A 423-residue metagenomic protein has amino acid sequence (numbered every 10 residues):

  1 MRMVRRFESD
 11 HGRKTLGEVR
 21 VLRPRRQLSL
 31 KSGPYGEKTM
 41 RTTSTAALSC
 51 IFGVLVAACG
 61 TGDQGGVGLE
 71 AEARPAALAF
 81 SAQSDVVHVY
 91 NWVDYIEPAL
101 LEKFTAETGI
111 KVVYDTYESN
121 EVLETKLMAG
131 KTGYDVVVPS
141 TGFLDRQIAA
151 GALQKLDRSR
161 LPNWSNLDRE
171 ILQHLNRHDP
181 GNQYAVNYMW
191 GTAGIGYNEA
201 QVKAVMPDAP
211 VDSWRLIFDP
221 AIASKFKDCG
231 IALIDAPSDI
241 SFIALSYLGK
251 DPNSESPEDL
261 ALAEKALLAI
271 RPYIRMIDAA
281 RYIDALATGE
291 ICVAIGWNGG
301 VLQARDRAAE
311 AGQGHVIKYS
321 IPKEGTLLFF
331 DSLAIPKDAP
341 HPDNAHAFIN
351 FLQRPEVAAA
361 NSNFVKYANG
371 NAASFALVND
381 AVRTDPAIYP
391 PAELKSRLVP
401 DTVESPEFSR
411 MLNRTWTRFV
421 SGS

Functional and structural regions predicted by a protein language model:
G33, G196-Q201, S246-G249, F329-H341 (+1 more regions): A bilobed periplasmic-binding-protein/Venus flytrap-type ligand-binding module shared by bacterial periplasmic
V56-A58: C-terminal motif of bacterial Sec signal peptides marking the signal peptidase cleavage site
G60-D63, V67-Q147: Early extracytoplasmic/lumenal segment of secretory-pathway proteins
N91, I96, V122, G133 (+2 more regions): Extracytoplasmic ligand-binding site segments that recognize negatively charged/polar headgroups
F143-R146, V293-G314: A ligand-binding cleft/hinge motif common to bilobed small-molecule-binding domains
L260-A269, R275, Q313-K337, R383: Periplasmic-binding protein-like
D284, A392-S423: Conserved C-terminal helix/tail region of periplasmic/extracytoplasmic solute-binding proteins
P336-R397: Mature extracytoplasmic/periplasmic domains
